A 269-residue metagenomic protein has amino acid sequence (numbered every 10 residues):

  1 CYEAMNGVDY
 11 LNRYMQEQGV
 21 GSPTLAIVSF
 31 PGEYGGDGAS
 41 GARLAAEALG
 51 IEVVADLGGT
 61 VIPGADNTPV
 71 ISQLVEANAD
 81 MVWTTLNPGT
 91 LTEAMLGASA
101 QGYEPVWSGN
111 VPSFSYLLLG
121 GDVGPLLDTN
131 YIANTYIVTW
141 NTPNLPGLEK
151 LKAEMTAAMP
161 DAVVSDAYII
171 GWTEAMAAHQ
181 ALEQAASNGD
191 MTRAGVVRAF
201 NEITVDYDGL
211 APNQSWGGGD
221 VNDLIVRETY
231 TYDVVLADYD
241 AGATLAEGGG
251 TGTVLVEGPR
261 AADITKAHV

Functional and structural regions predicted by a protein language model:
C1-Q101, T142-P146: Extracellular/periplasmic Venus flytrap/periplasmic-binding protein
N12-G21, V123-G124, A158, N188: Alpha-helix termini
A39-S40, T90-E93, W140-I203: Extracellular/periplasmic ligand-binding modules, especially the Venus flytrap/periplasmic-binding
V53-G58, Y131-A133, T231: Conserved beta-strand scaffold positions in the cores of enzyme catalytic domains, especially in NTP/NDP-utilizing
A98-W172: Extracellular/periplasmic periplasmic-binding protein-like sensory domains
V111-L119, H179-Q184, N188-R227: Mature extracytoplasmic/periplasmic domains
V205-V269: Solvent-exposed, acidic/polar segments of extracytosolic/periplasmic ligand-binding ectodomains
